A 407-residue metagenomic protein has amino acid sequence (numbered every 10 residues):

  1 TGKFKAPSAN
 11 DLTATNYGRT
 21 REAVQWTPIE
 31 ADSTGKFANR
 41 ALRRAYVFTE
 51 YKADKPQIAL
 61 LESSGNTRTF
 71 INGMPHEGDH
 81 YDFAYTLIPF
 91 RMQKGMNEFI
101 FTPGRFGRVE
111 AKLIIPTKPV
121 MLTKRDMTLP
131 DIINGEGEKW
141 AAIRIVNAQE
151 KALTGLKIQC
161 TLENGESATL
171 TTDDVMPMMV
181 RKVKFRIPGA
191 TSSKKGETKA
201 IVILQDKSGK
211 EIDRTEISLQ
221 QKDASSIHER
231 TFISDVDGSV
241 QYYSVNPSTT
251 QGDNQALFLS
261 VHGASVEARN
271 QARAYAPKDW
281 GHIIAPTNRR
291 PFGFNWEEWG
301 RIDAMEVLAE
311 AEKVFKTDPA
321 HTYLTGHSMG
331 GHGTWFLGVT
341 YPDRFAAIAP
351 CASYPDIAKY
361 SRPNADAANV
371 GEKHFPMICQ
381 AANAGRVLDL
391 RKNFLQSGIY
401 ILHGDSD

Functional and structural regions predicted by a protein language model:
T1-T34, E98-P130, Y243: Accessory carbohydrate-binding/adhesion or oligomerization-edge regions at the termini of glycan-active proteins
A53-F70, F99: Aromatic-lined ligand-binding clefts that engage carbohydrates, nucleic acids, or primary amines
R68-T117, P177-P188: Beta-strand-rich ligand-recognition modules
R125-I132, N164-N254: A domain-start/cap signature at the N-terminus of enzymes
T250-D253, E297-M329, V339-F345, N393: Gly/Ser-rich "nucleophile elbow"/oxyanion-hole loop immediately N-terminal to the catalytic nucleophile in hydrolases
D253-A264: Short beta-strand element of the alpha/beta-hydrolase
S265-K313, S361-R362: Cap/lid segment of the alpha/beta-hydrolase catalytic domain
P363-D407: The feature captures the conserved acid-bearing segment of alpha/beta-hydrolase catalytic domains
